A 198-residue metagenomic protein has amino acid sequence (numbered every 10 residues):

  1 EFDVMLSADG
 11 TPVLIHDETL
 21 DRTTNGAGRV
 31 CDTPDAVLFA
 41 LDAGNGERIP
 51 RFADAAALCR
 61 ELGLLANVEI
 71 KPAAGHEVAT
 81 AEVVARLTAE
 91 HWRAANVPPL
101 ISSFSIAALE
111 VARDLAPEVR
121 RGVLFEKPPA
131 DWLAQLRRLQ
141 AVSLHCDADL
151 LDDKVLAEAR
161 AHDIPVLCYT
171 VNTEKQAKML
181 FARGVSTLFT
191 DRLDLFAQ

Functional and structural regions predicted by a protein language model:
E1, I15, N67, F189: Generic enzyme active-site microenvironment
E1-F2, Y169: A short glycine-rich, hydrophobically flanked beta-strand micro-motif that places a catalytic Asp/Glu for divalent metal
M5-D9, D17-E18, K71-A73, F104-I106 (+4 more regions): Active-site beta-loop-alpha junctions enriched in small/polar residues
S7-D9, P50, E77-A79, S103-V111 (+3 more regions): Active-site-adjacent beta->alpha loops and helix N-cap segments on the catalytic face of soluble alpha/beta enzymes
S7-P12, L180: A glycine-centered beta-loop-beta connector
H16-V123, L139-V142, C146, H162: Metal-dependent phosphodiesterase/phospholipase catalytic core, i.e., the His/Asp/Glu-rich active-site region
G122-Q198: C-terminal active-site rim and adjoining tail of enzyme catalytic domains
